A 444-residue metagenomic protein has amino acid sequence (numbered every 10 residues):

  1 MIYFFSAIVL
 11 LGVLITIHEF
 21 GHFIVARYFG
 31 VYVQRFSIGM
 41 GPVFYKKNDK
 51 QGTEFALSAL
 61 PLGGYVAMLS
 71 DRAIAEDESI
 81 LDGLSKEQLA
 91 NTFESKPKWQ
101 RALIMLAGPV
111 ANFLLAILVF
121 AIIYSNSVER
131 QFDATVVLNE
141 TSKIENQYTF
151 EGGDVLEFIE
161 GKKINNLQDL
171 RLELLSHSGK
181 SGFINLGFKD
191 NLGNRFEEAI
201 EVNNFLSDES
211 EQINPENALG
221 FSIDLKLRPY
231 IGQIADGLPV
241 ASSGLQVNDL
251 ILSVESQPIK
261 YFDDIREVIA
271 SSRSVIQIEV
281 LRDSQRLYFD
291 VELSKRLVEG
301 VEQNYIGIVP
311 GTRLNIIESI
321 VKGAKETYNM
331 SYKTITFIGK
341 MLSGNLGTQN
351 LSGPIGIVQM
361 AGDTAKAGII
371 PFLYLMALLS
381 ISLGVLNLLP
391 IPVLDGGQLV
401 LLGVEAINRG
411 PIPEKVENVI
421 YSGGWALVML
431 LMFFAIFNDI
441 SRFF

Functional and structural regions predicted by a protein language model:
I2-L84, L379, L386-N408: Small-residue-rich helix-interface/hinge motifs
F4-I8, A102-L103, L114, F372-M376: Hydrophobic alpha-helical transmembrane segments
F5, V9, V13, A107 (+8 more regions): Lipid-exposed faces of alpha-helical membrane segments in multi-pass integral membrane proteins
I24-V25, F29, V33, I123-Q131 (+3 more regions): Membrane-interfacial segments
G64, M68, A73-A75, L81-K143 (+3 more regions): Internal alpha-helical transmembrane segments
Q88-W99, N214-V385, G397-G423, F434-F444: Functional transmembrane alpha-helices
I104-L138, L172-S176, K180-A235, Q277-E279 (+1 more regions): PDZ/PDZ-like peptide-tail recognition elements
E140-V155, D169-E173, D236-D249, E267-V268: PDZ/PDZ-like domain micro-motif
